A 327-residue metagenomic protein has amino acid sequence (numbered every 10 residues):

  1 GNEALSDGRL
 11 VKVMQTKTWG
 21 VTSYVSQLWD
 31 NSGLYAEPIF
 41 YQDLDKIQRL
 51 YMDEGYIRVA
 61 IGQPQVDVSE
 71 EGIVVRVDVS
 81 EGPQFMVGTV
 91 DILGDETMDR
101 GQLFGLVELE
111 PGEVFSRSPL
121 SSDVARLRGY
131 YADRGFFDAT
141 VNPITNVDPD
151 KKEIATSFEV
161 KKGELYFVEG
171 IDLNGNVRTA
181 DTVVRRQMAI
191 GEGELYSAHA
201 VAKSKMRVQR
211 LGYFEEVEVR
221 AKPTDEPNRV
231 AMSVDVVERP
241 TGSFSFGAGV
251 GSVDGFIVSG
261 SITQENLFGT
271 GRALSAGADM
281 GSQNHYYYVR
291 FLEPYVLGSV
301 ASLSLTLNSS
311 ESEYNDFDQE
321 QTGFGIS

Functional and structural regions predicted by a protein language model:
G1-L211, E215-V236, T241, I257: Interaction-mediating elements
D7-G8, K12-Y24, E194-S327: Gram-negative/organellar outer-membrane beta-barrel architecture
